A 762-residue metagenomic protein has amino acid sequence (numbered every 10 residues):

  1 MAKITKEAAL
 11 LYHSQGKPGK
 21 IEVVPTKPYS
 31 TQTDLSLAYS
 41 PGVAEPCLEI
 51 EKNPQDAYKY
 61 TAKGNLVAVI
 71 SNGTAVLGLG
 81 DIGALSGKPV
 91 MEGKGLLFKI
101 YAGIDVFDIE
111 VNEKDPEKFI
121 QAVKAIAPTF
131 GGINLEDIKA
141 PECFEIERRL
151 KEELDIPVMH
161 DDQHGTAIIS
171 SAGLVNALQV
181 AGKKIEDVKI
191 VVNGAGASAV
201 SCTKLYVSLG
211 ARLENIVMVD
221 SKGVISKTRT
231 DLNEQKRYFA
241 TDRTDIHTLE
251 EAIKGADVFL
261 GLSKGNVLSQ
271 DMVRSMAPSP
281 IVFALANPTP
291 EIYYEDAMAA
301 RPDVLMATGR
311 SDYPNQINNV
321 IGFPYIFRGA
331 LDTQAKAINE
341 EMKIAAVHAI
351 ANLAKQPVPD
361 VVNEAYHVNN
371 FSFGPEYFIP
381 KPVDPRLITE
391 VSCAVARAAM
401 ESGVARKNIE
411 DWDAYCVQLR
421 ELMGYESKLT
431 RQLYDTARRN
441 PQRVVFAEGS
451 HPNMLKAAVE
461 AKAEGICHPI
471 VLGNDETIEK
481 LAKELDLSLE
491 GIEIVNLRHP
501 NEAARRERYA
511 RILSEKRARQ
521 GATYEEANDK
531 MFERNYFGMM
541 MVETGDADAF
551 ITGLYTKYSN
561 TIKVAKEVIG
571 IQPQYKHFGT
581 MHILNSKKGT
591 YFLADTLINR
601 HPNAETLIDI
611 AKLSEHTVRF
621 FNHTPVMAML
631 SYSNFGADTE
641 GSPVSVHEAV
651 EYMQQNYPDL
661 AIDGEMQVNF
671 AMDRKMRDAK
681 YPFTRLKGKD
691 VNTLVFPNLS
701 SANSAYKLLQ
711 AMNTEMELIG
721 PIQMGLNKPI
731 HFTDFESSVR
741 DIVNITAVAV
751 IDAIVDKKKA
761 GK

Functional and structural regions predicted by a protein language model:
M1-V158, L353, R397-A398, R431-L455 (+5 more regions): N-terminal ligand-binding/catalytic initiation module
A2-K3, D161-D162, A181-K183, A284-S392 (+4 more regions): Adenosine-phosphate binding glycine-rich loop
Y12-E45, R149, E390-M423, T552 (+2 more regions): Helix-enriched interaction subdomains in cytosolic or periplasmic regions, typified by TIR/SEFIR signaling/NADase cores
L66-G78, G83, A167-S171, A181-V207: Glycine-rich adenosine-cofactor-binding loop
L85, D137-K184, R406-I409, Y415-K762: Anion-binding alpha/beta catalytic cores of soluble intermediary-metabolism enzymes, centered on
N193, L209-K236: NAD(P)-binding Rossmann-fold cofactor-contacting core
R237-L305, S311-D312: Rossmann-like adenosine-cofactor binding region
